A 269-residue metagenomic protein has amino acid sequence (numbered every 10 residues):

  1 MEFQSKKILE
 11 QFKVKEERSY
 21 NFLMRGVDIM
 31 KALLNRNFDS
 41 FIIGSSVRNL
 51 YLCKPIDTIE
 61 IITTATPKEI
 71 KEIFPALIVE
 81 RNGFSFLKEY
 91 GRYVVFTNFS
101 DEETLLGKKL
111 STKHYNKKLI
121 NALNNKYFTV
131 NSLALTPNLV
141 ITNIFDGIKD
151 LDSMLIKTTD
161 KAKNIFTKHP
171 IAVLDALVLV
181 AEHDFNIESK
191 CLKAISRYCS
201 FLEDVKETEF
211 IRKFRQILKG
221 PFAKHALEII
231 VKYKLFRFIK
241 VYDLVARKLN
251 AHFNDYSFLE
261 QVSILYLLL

Functional and structural regions predicted by a protein language model:
M1-L269: Catalytic cores of the polymerase beta-like nucleotidyltransferase superfamily and closely associated nucleotide
